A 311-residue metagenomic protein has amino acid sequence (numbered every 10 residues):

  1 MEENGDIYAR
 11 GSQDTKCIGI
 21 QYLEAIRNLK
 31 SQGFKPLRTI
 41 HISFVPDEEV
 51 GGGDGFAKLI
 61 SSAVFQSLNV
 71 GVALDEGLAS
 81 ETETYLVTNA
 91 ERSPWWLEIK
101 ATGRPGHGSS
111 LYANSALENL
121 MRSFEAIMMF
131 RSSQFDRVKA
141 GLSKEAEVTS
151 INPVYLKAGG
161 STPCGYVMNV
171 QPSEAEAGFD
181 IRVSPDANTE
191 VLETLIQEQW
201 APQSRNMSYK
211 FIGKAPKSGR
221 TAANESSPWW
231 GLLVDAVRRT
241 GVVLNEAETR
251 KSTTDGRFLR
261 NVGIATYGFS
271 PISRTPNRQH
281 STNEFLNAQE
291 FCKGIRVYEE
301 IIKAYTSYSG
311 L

Functional and structural regions predicted by a protein language model:
M1-Q13: Catalytic-core environment of secreted peptidases
D6, G71-A73, T266-Y267: Structural motif
Q13-A90: Acidic/histidine-rich catalytic neighborhood of metal-dependent amide-processing enzymes
E24-S31, R122-M128, E300-K303: Short glycine/serine- and small hydrophobic-enriched flexible loop segments
P46, A101-P105, G213-K217: Short, histidine-centered active-site or binding-site loop motifs used for metal coordination, general acid-base
V64-W200: Midchain, well-structured core segments that form catalytic/ion-binding scaffolds
T82, N114-E118, M129-G165, S173 (+2 more regions): An extended, acidic, His-containing surface patch that forms the Zn2+-binding/catalytic region of metallohydrolases
